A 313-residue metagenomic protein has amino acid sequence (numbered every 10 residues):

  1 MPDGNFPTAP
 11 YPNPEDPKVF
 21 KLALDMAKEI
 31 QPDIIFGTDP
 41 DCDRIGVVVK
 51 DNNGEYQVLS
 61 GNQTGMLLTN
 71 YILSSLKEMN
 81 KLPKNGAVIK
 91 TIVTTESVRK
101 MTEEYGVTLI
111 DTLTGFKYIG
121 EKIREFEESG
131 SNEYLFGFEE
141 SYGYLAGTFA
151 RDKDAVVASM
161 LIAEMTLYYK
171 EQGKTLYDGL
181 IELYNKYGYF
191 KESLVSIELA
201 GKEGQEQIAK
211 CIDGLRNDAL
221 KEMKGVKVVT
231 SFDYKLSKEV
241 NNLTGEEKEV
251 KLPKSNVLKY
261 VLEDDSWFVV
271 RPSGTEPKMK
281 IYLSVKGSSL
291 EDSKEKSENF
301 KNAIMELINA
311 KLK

Functional and structural regions predicted by a protein language model:
M1, G61-G65, L113-K117: Short, acidic/turn-prone active-site loops that include or flank metal/cofactor- and phosphate-binding residues
M1-R44: N-terminal small/polar loop signature for handling phosphorylated ligands or for N-terminal nucleophile
V19-L22, L68, Y118: Well-ordered alpha-helical segments embedded in enzymatic catalytic cores
K28, P32-I34, G54-Q57, S75-R271 (+3 more regions): Phosphate-binding and adjacent anionic-ligand microenvironments
P40, G274-E276: A generic beta-sheet turn/junction motif
D43-N62: Short Gly/Thr/Asp-enriched flexible loops that form oxyanion-binding sites at enzyme active sites
V58-L73: Catalytic or ion-translocation cores adjacent to nucleophile or general acid/base/metal-coordination motifs in diverse
S284: Active-site beta-strand/loop architecture of penicillin-binding DD-peptidases
